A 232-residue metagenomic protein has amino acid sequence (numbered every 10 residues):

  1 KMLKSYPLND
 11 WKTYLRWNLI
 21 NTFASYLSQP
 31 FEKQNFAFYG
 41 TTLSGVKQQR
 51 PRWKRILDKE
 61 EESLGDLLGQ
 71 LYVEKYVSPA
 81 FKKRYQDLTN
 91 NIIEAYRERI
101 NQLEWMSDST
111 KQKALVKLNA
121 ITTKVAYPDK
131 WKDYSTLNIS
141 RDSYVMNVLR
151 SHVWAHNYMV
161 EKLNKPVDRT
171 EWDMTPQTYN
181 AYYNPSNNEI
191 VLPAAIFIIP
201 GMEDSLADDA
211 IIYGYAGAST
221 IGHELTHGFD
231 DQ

Functional and structural regions predicted by a protein language model:
K1-D87, N91: Noncatalytic, helix-rich "gating/capping" subdomain that lines the substrate-entry/channel surface of large enzyme
R50, K54-L57, E61-S219, E224 (+1 more regions): Intrinsically disordered, low-complexity linker/terminal regions across diverse proteins
